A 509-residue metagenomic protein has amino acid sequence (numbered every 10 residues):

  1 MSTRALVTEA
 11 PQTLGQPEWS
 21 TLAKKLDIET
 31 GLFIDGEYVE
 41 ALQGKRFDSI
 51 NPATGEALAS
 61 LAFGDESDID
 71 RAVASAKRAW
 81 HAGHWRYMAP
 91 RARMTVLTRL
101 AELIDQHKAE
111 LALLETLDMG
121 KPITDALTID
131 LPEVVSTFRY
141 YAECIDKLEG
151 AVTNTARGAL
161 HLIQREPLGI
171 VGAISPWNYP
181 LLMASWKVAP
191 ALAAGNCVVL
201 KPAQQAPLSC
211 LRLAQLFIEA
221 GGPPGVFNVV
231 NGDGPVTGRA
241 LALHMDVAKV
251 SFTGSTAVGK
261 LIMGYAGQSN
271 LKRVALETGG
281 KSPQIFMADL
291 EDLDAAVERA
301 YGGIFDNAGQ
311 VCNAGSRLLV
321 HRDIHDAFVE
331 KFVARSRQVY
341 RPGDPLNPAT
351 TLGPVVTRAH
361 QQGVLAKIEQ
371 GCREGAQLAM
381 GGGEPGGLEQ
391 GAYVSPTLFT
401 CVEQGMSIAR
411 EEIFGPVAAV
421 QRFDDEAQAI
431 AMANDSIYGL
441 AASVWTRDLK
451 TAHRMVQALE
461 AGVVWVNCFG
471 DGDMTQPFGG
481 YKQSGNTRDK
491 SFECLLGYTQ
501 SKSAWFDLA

Functional and structural regions predicted by a protein language model:
M1-L61, T95, R99, L148-I174 (+4 more regions): Terminal low-complexity tails and localization/encapsulation signals of metabolic enzymes
M1-T3, E56-A59, V247, I285 (+5 more regions): Conserved C-terminal structural/oligomerization subdomain of aldehyde/semialdehyde dehydrogenase
G55, R93, E115, F138 (+9 more regions): Residue-level signal for inorganic ion chemistry
E56-L148: Glycine-rich loop-to-alpha-helix module at the N-terminal edge of alpha/beta enzyme cores
L58-G64, H81-W85, A173, Q284-A288 (+5 more regions): Short, well-ordered beta-strand elements within core beta-sheets of diverse protein domains
E149-A295, F423: Rossmann-like NAD(P) dinucleotide-binding subdomain of oxidoreductase/dehydrogenase enzymes
C197-V199, L378, V463: A short hydrophobic/small-residue beta-strand
K249, A257-E403, M432, V466: ALDH superfamily catalytic-core signature
